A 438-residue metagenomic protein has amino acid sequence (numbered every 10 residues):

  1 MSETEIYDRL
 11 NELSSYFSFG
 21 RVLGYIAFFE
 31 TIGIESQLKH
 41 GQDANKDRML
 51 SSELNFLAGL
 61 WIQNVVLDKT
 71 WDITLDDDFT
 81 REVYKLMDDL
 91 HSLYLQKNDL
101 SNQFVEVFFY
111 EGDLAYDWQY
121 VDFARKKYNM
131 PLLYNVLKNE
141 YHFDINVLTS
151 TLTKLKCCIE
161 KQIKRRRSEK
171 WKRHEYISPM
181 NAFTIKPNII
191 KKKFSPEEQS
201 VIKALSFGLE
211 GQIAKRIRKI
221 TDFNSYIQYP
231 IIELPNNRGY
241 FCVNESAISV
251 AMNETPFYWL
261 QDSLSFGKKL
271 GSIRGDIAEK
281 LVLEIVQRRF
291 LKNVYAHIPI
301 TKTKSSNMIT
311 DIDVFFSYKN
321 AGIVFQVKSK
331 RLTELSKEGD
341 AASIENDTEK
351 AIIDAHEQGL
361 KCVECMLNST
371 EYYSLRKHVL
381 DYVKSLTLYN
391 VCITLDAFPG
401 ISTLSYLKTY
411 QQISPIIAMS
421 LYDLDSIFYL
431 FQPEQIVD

Functional and structural regions predicted by a protein language model:
M1-D276, K280-R288, K292, S305-S306 (+1 more regions): Acidic, metal-dependent phosphodiester-chemistry machinery of nucleic-acid enzymes
V282, T310-V314, F325: Extended, hydrophobic alpha-helical segments in both membrane/secreted and soluble proteins
N293, D313, N320-V324, T387-V391: Beta-sheet entry/capping signal
A296-I312, F316-K319: Active-site metal-binding core of divalent-cation-utilizing nuclease and nuclease-like domains
F316-V324, K328-E334: Active-site beta-strand-loop-beta-strand hairpin of nuclease catalytic cores that positions key catalytic residues
V324-V327, A351-A355, I417-Y422: Short, surface-exposed, polar/charged, turn-prone segments marking secondary-structure boundaries
S329-L388: Catalytic cores of nucleic-acid endonucleases
